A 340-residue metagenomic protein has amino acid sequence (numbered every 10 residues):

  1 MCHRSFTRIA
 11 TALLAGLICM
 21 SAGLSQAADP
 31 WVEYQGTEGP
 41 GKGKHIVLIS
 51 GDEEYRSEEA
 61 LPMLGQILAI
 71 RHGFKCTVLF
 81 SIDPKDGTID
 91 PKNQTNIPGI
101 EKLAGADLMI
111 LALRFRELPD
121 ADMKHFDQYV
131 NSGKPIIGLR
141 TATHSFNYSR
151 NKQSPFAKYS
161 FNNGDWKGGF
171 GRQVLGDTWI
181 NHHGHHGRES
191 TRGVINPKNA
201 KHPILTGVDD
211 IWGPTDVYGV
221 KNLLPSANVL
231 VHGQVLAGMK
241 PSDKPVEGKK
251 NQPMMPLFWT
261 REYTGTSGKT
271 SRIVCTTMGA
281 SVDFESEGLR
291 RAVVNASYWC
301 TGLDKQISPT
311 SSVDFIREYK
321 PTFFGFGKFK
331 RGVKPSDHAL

Functional and structural regions predicted by a protein language model:
M1-L13: Bacterial N-terminal signal peptides that target proteins for export
A10-A22: Bacterial N-terminal signal peptides
G23-A27: Sec/Tat signal peptide C-region and signal peptidase I cleavage site
A28-G41, E59-A60, I67-R71, A237-L340: Extracellular ligand-binding/catalytic regions of CAZymes and related secreted enzymes and adhesion modules
D29-Q35, V47-I49, E53-F146: Helical hinge/lid and interdomain linker segments adjacent to catalytic or ligand-binding clefts that mediate domain
W31, A69, K75, Q94 (+2 more regions): Catalytic beta-strand/loop cores that center a nucleophilic Ser/Cys/Thr and support acyl-enzyme chemistry
K44: Nucleotide donor/acceptor-binding cores
L111, F115-G207: A glycine-rich, often tryptophan-bearing local segment used as a flexible ligand/cofactor-contacting loop or short
